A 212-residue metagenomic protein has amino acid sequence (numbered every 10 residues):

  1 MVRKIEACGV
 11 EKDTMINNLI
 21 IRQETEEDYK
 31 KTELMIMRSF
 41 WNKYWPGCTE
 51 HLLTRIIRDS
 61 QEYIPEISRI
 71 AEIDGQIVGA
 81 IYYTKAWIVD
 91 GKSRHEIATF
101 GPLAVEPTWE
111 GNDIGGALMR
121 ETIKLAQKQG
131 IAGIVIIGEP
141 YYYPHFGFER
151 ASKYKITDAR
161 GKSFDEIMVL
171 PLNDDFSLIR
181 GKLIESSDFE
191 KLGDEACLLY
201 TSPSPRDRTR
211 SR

Functional and structural regions predicted by a protein language model:
I20-T32: A short beta-loop-alpha structural element at the N-terminal edge of CoA-dependent acyl/N-acetyltransferase catalytic
E33-I36, F40-Y82, W87: Active-site rim helix/loop that mediates acceptor-substrate recognition in acyltransferases
P102-E110: A short, internal acetyl-CoA/4′-phosphopantetheine-binding micro-motif in the GNAT/acyltransferase core
G111-K124: Conserved acetyl-CoA-binding loop-helix of GNAT-fold acetyltransferases
K128-I131, G138-K162: Conserved active-site alpha-helix within GNAT-family acetyltransferase domains
T157-L199: C-terminal "cap" of GNAT-fold acetyltransferases
Y200-T209: Conserved small/polar residues in nucleotide/adenosyl-binding loops
